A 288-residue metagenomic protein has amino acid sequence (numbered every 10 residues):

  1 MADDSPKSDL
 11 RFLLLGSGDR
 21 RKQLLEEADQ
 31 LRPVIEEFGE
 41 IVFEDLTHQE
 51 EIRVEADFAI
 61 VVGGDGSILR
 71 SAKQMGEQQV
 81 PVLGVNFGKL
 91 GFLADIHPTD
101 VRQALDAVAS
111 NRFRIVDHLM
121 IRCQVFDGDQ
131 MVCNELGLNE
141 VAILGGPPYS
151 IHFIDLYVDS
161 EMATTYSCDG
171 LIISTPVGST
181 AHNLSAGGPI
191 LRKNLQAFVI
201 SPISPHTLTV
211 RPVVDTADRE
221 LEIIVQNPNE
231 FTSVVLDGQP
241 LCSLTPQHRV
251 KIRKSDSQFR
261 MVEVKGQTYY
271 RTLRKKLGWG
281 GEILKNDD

Functional and structural regions predicted by a protein language model:
M1-V62, P98-R114, V125-E135: ATP/NTP phosphate-donor binding region
R20, D65-S67, L90, V177-S179: Short glycine-rich anion-binding loops that position phosphate/pyrophosphate groups of nucleotides and phosphorylated
V61-D65, Q74: N-terminal glycine-rich "phosphate-gripper" loop used for MgATP/nucleotide binding and carboxylate activation
Q79-L83: Proline-centered loop/turn at the N-terminus of a beta-strand
L90-D169: Catalytic core of DAGKc-family lipid kinases
D117-I121, G137-N139, S150-I154, D169-L171 (+5 more regions): A generic structural signal for short beta-strands and their flanking turns/coil linkers
I143, D159-M162, R211-D288: ATP/nucleoside-binding phosphotransfer catalytic cores, i.e., glycine-rich phosphate-binding loops
T165-C168, I172-T209: Gly/Ser/Thr-rich active-site loops/lids in small-molecule metabolic enzymes that frequently grip phosphoryl groups
